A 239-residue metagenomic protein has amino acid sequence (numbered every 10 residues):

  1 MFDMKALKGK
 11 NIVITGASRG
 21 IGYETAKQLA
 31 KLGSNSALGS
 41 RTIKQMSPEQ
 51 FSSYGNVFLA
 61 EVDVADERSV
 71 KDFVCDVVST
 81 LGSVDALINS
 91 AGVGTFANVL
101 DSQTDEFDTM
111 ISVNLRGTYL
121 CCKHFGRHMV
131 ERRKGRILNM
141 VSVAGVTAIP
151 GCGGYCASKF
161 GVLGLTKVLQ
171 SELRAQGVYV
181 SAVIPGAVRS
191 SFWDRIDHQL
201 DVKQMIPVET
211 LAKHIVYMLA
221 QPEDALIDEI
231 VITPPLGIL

Functional and structural regions predicted by a protein language model:
S18-R19: Conserved glycine-rich cofactor-binding loop
L32-P48: Conserved glycine-rich Rossmann-like NAD(P)H-binding loop of the short-chain dehydrogenase/reductase
V62-D72, T104: The beta1-alpha1 cofactor-binding region of Rossmann-like NAD(H)/NADP(H)-dependent oxidoreductases
N98-V99, Q103-I111: Substrate-binding pocket helix/loop in short-chain dehydrogenase/reductase
C122, S158: Active-site helix of classical SDR
S142: Residue(s) in the substrate-gating loop at a strand-loop-helix junction that position the organic substrate next
A175-Q176, A182-V183, S190, L200-L239: C-terminal helical subdomain
